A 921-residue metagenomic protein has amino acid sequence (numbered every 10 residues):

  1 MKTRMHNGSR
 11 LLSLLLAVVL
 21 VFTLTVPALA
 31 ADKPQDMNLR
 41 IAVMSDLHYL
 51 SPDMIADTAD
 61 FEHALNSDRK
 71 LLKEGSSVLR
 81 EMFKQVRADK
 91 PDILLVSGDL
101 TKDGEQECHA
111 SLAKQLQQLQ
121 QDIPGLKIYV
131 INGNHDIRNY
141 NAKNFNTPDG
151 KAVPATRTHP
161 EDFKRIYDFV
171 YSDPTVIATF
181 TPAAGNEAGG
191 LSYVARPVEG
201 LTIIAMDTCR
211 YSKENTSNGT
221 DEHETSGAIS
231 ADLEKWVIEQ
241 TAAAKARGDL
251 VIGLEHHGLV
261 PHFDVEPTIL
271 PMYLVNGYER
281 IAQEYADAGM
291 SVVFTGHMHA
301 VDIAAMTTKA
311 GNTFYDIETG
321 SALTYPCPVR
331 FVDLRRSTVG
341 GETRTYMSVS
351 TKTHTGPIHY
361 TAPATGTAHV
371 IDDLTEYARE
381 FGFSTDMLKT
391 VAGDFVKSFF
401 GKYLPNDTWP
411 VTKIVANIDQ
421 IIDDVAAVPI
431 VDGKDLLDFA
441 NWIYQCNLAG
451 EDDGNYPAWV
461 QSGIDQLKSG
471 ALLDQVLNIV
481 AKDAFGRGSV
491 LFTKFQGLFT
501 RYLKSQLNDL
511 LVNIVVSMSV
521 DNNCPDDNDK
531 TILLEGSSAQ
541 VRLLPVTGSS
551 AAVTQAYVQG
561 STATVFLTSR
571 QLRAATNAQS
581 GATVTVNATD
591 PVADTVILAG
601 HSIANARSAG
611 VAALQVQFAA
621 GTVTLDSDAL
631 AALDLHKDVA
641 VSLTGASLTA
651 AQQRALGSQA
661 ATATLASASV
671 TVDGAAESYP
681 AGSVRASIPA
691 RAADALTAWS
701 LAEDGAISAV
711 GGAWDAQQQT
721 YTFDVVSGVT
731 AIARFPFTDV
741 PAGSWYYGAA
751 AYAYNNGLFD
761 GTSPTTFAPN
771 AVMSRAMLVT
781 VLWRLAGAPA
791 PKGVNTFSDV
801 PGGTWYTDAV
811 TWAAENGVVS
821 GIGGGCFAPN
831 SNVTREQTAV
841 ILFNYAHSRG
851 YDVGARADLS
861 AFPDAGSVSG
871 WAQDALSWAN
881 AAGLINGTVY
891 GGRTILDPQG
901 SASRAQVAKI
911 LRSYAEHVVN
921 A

Functional and structural regions predicted by a protein language model:
F22-K33: Sec-dependent signal peptide cleavage junction
A31-H109: N-terminal active-site segment of His-dependent metallophosphoesterases
A31-K33, I358-T547: Non-catalytic terminal accessory segments
P34, K90, T202-A205, T216-T313 (+5 more regions): His/acidic metal-ligating clusters that form di-metal
S111-K235, A310, F331: Extended active-site neighborhood of metal-dependent phosphoesterases/phosphodiesterases
V546-A551, A556, T662, S667-N755: Proteolytic cleavage junctions
T564-E703: Proteolytic processing hotspots in large secreted/extracellular or virion-associated proteins and select intracellular
G711, Q717, T722-Y747, N755-N756 (+5 more regions): Feature responds to low-complexity, polar/acidic, surface-exposed segments characteristic of secreted/exported proteins
